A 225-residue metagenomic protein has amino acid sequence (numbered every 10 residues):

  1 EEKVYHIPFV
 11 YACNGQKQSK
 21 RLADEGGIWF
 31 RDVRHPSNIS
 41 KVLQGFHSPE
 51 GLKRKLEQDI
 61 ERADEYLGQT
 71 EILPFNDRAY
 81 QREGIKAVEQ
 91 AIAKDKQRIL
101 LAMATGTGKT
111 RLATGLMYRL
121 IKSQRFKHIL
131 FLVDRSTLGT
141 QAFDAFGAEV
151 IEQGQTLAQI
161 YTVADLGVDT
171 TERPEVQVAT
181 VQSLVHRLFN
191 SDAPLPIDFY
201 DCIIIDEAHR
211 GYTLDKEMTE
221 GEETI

Functional and structural regions predicted by a protein language model:
E1-H128, T137-Q153, R173-V176, Q182 (+3 more regions): ATP-dependent helicase/translocase motor core
V133: Conserved acidic E/D residue at the C-terminus of a beta-strand in Rossmann-like folds
S136, A158-V168, V181-H186: Conserved helicase motor
V185-L188, Y212: Activation segment
